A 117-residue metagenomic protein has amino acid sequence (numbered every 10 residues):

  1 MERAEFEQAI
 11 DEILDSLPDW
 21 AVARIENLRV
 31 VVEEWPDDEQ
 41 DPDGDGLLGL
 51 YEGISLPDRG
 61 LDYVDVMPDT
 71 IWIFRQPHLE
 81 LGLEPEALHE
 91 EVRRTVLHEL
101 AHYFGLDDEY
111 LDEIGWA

Functional and structural regions predicted by a protein language model:
M1-E91, Y103, D107-D112: Active-site rim/adjacent substrate-binding subdomains
E91-E99: Short alpha-helical catalytic segment bearing the HExxH-like zincin motif of zinc-dependent metalloproteases
E113-A117: Short hydrophobic/aromatic patches at helix-to-coil boundaries
